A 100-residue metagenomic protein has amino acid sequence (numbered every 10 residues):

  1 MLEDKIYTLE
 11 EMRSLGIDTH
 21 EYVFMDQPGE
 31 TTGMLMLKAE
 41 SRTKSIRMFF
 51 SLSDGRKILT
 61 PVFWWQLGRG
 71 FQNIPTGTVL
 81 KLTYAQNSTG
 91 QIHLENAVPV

Functional and structural regions predicted by a protein language model:
M1-T19: Transition segment at domain starts
D4-Y7, Y22-K44: Structural detector for short beta-strands of small beta-barrel domains
R42-I46, S88-Q91: Short acidic/glycine-enriched loop/turn segments that link adjacent beta-strands
R47-D54: Short, acidic/hydrophobic/Gly-rich beta-strand patch recurrent on exposed beta strands that often constitutes part
G55-I74: Beta-strand/loop nucleic-acid-binding surfaces
A85-V100: OB-fold/S1-family single-stranded nucleic acid-binding modules
